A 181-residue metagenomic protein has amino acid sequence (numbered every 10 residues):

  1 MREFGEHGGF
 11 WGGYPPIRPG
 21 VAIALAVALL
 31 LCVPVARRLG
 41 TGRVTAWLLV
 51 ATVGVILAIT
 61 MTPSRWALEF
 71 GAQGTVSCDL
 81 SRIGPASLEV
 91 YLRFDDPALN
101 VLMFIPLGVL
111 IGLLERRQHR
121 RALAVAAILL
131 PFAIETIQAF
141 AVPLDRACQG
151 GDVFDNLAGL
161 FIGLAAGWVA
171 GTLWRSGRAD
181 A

Functional and structural regions predicted by a protein language model:
M1-C148, L164-A181: Bulky hydrophobic segments
